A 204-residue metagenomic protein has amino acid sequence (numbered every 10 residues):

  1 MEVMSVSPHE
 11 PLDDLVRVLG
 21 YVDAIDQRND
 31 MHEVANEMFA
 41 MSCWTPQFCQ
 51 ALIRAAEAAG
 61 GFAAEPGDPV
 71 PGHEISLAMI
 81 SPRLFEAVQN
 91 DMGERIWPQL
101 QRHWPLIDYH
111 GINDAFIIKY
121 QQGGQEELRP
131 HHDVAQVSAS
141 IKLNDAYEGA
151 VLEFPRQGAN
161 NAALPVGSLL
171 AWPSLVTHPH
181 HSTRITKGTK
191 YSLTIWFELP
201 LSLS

Functional and structural regions predicted by a protein language model:
M1-E10: Short, glycine-anchored, charge-dense loop/turn motifs used at functional sites
H9-L169, T177-S204: Fe(II)/2-oxoglutarate oxygenase catalytic core
